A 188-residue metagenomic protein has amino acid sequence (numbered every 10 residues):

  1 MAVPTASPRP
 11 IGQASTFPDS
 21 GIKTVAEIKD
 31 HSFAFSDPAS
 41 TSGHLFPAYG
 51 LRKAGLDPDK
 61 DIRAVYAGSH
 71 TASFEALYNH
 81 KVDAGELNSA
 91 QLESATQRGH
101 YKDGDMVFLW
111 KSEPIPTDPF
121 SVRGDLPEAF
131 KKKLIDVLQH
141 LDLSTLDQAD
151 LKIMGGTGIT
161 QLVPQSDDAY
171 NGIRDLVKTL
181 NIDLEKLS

Functional and structural regions predicted by a protein language model:
M1, G104-V107, L146: N-proximal short alpha-helices
M1-G21: Short, glycine-/small- and polar/acidic-enriched structural segments that line small-molecule recognition paths
P8-P10, H44, D61-A67, L92 (+2 more regions): Broad hydrophobic/π-residue packing in well-ordered secondary structure
D19-K23, L51-A54, A84, G155-D168: Short, exposed beta-strand "edge-strand" segments with a Pro/Gly-rich flavor and a Y/T-containing core
S20, H31-A129, D136: Pocket-lining segment of extracytoplasmic ligand-binding domains
K23-T24, K133: Short, charged, surface-exposed loops that flank catalytic or proteolytic processing sites
E27-K29: Well-ordered alpha/beta subsegment
V122, L126-S188: An extracytoplasmic/periplasmic, membrane-proximal ligand-sensing/linker region
